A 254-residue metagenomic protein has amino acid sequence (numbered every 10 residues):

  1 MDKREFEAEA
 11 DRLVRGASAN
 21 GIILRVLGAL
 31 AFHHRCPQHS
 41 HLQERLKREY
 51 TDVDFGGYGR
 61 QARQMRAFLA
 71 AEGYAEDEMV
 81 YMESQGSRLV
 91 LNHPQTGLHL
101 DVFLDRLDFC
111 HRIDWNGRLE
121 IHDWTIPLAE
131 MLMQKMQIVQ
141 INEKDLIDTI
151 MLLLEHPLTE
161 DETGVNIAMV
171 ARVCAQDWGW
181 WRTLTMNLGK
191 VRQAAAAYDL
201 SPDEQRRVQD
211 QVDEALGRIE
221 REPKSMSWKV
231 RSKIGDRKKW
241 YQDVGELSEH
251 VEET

Functional and structural regions predicted by a protein language model:
M1-E5, M65-A75, W228: Short N-terminal helix-initiation segments at or just after the protein's N-terminus
M1-V26, Q38-R48, L98, L104 (+2 more regions): The feature captures the alpha-helical scaffold/lid subdomain characteristic of nucleotidyltransferase
V26-G28, V80-Y81: Glycine-rich, histidine-containing beta strand-loop boundary motifs that form or position
A29-H33: Short glycine-enriched loops at secondary-structure junctions
H34-R35, S40, R66-L69: Short active-site loop/helix that positions an aromatic residue
T51-G57: Short cationic amphipathic helices and targeting signals
Y58-R63: Helix N-cap motif at beta-to-alpha junctions
R66, A70-H111: Conserved catalytic core of two-metal-ion nucleotidyltransferases
